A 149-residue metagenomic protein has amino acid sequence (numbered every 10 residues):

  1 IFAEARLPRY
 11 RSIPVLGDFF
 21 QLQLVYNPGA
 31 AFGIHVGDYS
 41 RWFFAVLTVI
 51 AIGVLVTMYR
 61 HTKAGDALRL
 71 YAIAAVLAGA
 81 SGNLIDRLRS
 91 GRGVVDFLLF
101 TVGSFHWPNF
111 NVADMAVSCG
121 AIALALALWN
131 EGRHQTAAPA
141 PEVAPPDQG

Functional and structural regions predicted by a protein language model:
I1-G149: Alpha-helical transmembrane bundles and membrane-interface segments of multipass inner-membrane proteins
